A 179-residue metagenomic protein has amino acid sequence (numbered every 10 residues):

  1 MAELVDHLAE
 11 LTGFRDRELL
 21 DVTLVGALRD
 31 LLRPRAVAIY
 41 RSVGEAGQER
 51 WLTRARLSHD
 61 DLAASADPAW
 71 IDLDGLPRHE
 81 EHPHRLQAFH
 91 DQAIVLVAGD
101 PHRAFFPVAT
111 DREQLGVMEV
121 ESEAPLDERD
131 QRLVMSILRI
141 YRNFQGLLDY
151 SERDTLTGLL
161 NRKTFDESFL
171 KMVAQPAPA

Functional and structural regions predicted by a protein language model:
M1-V22, L147-D154, M172: A conserved signal-transducing helical linker
E10-A63: Helix-loop-beta substructure at the N-terminus of cytosolic sensory domains that couple signal/ligand detection
L52-A93: Acidic/proline- and glycine-rich, intrinsically disordered low-complexity segments that serve as regulatory linkers
L86-L115, E123: Helix-to-coil/beta transition segments that act as allosteric "coupling" elements at the rims of sensory or catalytic
L96-G99, E119-M135: Regulatory loop-to-helix N-cap segments in sensory/regulatory domains that couple ligand/signal detection
A124, L133-Y150: Signal-transmission/dimerization alpha-helices at domain junctions
D149-L170, P176-A179: Conserved nucleotide-binding and Mg2+-coordinating catalytic segments in signaling enzymes
